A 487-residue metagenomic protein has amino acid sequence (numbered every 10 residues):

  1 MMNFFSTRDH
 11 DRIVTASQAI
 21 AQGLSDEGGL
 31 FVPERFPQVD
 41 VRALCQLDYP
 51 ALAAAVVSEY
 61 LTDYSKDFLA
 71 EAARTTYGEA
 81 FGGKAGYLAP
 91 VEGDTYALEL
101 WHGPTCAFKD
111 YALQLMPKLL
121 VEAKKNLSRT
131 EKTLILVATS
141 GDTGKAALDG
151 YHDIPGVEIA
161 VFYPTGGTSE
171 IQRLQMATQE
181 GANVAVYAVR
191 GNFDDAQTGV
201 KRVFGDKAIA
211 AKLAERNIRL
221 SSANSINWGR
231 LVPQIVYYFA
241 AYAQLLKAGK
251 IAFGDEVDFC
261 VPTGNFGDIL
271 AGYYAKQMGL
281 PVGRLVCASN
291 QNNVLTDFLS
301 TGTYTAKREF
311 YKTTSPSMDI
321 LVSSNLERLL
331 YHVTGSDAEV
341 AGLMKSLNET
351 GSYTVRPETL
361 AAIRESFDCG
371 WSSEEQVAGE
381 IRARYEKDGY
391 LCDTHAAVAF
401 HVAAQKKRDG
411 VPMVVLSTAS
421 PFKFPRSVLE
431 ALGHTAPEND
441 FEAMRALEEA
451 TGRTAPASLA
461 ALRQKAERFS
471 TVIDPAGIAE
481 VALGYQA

Functional and structural regions predicted by a protein language model:
M1-A487: PLP-dependent amino-acid enzyme catalytic core
